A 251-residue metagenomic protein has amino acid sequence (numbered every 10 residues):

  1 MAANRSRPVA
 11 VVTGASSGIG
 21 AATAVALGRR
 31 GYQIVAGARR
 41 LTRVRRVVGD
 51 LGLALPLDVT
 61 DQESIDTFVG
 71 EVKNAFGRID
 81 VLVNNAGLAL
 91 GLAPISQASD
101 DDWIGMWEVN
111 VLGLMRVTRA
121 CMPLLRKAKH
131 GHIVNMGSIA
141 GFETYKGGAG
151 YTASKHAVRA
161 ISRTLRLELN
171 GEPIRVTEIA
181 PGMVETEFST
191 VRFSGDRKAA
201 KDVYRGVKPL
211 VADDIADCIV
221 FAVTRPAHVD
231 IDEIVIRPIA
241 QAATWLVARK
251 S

Functional and structural regions predicted by a protein language model:
S16-S17: Conserved glycine-rich cofactor-binding loop
L57-T67, D100: The beta1-alpha1 cofactor-binding region of Rossmann-like NAD(H)/NADP(H)-dependent oxidoreductases
A93-I95, D102-I104: Substrate-binding pocket helix/loop in short-chain dehydrogenase/reductase
T118, S154: Active-site helix of classical SDR
P123, L167-N170: Alpha-helical segment proximal to the catalytic Tyr-Lys
S138: Residue(s) in the substrate-gating loop at a strand-loop-helix junction that position the organic substrate next
E178-G182, R197-W245: C-terminal helical subdomain
